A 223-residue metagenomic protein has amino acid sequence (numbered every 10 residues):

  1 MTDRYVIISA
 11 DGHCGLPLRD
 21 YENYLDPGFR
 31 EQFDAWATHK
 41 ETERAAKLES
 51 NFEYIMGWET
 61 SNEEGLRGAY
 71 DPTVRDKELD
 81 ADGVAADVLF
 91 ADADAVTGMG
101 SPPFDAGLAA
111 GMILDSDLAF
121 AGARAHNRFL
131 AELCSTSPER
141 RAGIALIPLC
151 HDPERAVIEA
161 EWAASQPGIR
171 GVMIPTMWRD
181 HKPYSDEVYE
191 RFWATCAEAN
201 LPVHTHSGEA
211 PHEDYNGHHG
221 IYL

Functional and structural regions predicted by a protein language model:
M1-L223: Helix-coil boundary/capping segments in enzymes
